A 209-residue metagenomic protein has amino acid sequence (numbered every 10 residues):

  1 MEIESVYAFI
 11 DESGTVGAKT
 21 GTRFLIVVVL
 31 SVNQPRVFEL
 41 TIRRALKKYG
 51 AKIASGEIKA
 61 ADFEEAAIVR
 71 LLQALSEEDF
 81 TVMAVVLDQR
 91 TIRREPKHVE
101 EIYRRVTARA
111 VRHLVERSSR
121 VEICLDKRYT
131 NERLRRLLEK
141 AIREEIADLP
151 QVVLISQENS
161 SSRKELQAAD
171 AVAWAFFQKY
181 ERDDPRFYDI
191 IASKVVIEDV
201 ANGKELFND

Functional and structural regions predicted by a protein language model:
M1-D209: Phosphate-ester processing/binding pockets and catalytic centers
